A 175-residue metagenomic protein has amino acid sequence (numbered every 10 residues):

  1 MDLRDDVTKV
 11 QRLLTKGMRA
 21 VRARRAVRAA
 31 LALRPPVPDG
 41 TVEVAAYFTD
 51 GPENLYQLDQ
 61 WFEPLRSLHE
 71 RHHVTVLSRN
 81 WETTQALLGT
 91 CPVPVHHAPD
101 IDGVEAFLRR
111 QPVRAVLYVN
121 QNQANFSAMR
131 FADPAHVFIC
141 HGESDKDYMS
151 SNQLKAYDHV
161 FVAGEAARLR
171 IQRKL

Functional and structural regions predicted by a protein language model:
M1-L108: N-terminal pre-catalytic "stem/leader" segment of glycosyltransferase-like enzymes
D50, N80, N120-N122, A163-A166: Helix N-cap/beta->alpha junction signal
H73-R79, V116-V119, V137-C140: Short, hydrophobic beta-strand segments that form beta-sheet elements in well-ordered domains
S78-Q85, N120-A124, S144-D145: Short, polar loop motifs at secondary-structure junctions
T83-C91, F126-A132, M149-K155: Short loop/helix-cap segments at secondary-structure boundaries that form the rim of catalytic
A106-Q123: Short N-terminal targeting/anchoring amphipathic segment
A115, A132-L175: Active-site-proximal region of nucleotide-activated glycan assembly enzymes, centered on histidine/acidic-rich loops
A124-F126, L169: Short glycine-rich, flexible loops that bind phosphorylated cofactors or substrates
